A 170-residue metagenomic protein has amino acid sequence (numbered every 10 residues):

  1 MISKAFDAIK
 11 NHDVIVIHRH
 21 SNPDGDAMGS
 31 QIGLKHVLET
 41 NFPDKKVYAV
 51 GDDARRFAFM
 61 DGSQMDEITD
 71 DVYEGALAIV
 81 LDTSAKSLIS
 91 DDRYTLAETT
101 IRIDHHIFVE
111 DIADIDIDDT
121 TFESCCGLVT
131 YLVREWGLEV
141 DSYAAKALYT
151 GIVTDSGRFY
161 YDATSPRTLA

Functional and structural regions predicted by a protein language model:
I2-S21, G33-E39, D111-A170: A structured phosphate/pyrophosphate-recognition subdomain
D13-E74: Anionic-ligand anchoring segments at beta-strand to alpha-helix junctions in alpha/beta enzyme folds, i.e., glycine
I17, A49-G51, R102-I103, V140-S142: General beta-strand structural signal in soluble alpha/beta enzymes
H18, G51, I79-D82, G151: Short beta-strand segments
A27, G33-K35, M65, G75 (+4 more regions): Generic alpha-helical propensity signal that fires on short helical segments and nearby coil/disordered stretches
M28-S30, K86, F108, F159: General alpha-helical segment detector with a strong preference for membrane-spanning helices and helix-boundary regions
D61-I115: Active-site cofactor/cluster-binding pocket
